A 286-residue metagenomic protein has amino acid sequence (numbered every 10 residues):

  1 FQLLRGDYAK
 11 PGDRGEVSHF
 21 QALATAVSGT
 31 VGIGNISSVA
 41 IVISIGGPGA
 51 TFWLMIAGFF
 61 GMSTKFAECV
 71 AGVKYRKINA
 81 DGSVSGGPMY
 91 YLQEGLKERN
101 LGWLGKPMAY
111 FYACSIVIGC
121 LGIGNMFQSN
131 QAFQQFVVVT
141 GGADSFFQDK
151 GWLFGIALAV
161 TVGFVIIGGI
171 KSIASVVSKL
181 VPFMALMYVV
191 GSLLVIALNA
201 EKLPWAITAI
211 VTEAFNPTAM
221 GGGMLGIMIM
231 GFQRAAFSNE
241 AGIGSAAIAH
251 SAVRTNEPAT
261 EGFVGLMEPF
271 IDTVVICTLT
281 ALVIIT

Functional and structural regions predicted by a protein language model:
F1, M108, Y112, S129-F136 (+3 more regions): Membrane-interface loop-to-helix entry segments
F1-I33, I43-A50, G61, A197: N-terminal alpha-helical transmembrane segments of multi-pass membrane transport and channel/translocase proteins
P11-E16, G47-I56, E94, E98-F111 (+2 more regions): Membrane-interface alpha-helices at helix entry/exit sites of multi-pass transporters
G15-A26, L101-C120, F154-A157, M187 (+3 more regions): Select transmembrane alpha-helical segments in multipass membrane proteins
V27-S28, A57-V84, Q93-N130, F136-V165: Helix-loop-helix module between adjacent transmembrane segments
T30, V39-G46, G72-K77, V165 (+5 more regions): Helix-loop junctions at the membrane interface of multi-pass solute transporters
E68-A80, G191-A209, M220-G222, A252-T255 (+1 more regions): Extracellular/periplasmic helix-exit of transmembrane alpha-helices
P88, V165-P182, K202-T208, N239-I271: Hydrophobic, small-residue-rich membrane helices and short re-entrant helix-turn-helix hairpins that build
